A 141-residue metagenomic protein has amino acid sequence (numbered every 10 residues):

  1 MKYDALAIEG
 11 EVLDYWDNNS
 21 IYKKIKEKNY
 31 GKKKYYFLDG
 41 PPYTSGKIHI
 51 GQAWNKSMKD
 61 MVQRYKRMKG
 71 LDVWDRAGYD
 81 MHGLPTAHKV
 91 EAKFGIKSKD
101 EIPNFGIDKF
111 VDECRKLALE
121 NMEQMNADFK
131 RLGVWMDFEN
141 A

Functional and structural regions predicted by a protein language model:
M1-A141: N-terminal, positively charged nucleic-acid-binding surface of large information/translation enzymes
